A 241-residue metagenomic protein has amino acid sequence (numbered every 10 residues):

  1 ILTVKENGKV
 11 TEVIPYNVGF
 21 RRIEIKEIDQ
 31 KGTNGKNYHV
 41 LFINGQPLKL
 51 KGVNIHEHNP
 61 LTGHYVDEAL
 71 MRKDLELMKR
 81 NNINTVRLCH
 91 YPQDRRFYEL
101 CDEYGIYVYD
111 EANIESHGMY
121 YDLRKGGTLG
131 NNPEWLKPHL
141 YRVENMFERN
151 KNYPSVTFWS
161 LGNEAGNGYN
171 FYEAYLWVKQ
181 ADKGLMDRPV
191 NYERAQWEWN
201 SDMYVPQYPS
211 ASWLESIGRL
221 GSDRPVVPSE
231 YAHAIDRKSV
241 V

Functional and structural regions predicted by a protein language model:
I1-L100, Y104-V108, R142, T157-F158 (+2 more regions): Secreted/periplasmic carbohydrate-active enzymes, especially glycoside hydrolases
L75-M78, T85-V241: Substrate-binding/catalytic cleft of secreted carbohydrate-active enzymes, primarily glycoside hydrolases
